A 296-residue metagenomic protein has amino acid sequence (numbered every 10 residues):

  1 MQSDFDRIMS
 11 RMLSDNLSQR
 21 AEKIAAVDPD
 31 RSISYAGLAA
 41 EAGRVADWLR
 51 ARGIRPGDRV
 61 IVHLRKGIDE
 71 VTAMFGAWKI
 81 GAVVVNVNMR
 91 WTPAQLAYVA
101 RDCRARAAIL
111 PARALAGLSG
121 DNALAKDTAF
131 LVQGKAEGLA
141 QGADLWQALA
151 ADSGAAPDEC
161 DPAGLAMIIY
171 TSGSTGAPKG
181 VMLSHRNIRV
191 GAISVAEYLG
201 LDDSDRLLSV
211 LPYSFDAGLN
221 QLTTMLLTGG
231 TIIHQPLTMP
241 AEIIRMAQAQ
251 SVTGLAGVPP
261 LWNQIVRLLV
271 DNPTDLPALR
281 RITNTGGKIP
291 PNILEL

Functional and structural regions predicted by a protein language model:
F5, S14, I24-G67, V71-F75 (+2 more regions): Conserved AMP-binding/adenylate-forming core of the ANL superfamily
D6, E22, D152-Y170, G176-A177 (+1 more regions): Conserved pre-ATP/AMP-binding loop-to-beta segment of ANL
S34-G37, A166-V190: Conserved AMP-binding A3 loop
A39-R44, P162, V181-D202, V210 (+1 more regions): Conserved structural elements of the adenylate-forming
R59, R65-V85, M89-P93, R101-A107 (+3 more regions): A short helix-loop-beta submotif of the ANL/AMP-binding
P93, A125-E137, T228, P236-L296: Conserved adenylate-forming
R113-P162, L268-L269: ANL superfamily adenylate-forming
R189-R206, Y213-G254, Q264, L268-L269: Conserved AMP-binding/adenylation subdomain of ANL enzymes
